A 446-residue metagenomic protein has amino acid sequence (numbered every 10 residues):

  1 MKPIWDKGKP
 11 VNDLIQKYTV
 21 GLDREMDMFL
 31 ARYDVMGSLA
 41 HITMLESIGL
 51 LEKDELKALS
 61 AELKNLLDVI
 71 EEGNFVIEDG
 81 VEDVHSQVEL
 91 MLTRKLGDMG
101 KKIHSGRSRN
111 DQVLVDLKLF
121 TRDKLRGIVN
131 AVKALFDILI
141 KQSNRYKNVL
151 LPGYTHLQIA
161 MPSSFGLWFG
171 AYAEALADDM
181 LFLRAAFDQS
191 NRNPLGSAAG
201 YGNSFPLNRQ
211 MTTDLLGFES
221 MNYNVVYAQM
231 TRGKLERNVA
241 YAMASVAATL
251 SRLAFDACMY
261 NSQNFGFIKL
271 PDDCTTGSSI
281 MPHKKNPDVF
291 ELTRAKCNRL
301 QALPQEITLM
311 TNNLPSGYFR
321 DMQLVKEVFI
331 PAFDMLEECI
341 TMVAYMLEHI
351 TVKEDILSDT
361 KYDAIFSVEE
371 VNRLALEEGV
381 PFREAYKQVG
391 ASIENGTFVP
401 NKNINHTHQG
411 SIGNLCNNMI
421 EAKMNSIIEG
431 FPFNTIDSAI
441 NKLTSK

Functional and structural regions predicted by a protein language model:
M1-G202, L207-T213, S220, T276-G277 (+4 more regions): A helix-coil-helix interface module used to build multimeric assemblies and to scaffold catalytic/cofactor sites
M1-G37, D98-M99, G266, M281-K446: Glycine-rich cofactor/substrate-binding loops
S38, H85, E89, E236-V239 (+2 more regions): Short runs of predominantly hydrophobic/aromatic residues within well-ordered alpha helices that form helix-helix
H41, E62, L66-V69, M91 (+13 more regions): Generic, well-ordered alpha-helical scaffold segments in large soluble proteins
T43-L51, L167, L235-S245, V371-G379: Short, well-ordered beta-strand elements within core beta-sheets of diverse protein domains
A58-A61, V226-T231, K387-S392: Short linear loop/turn motifs
K118, R122-L125, V129-N130, N144 (+5 more regions): Charged, flexible cofactor/metal-binding loops and thiol motifs
